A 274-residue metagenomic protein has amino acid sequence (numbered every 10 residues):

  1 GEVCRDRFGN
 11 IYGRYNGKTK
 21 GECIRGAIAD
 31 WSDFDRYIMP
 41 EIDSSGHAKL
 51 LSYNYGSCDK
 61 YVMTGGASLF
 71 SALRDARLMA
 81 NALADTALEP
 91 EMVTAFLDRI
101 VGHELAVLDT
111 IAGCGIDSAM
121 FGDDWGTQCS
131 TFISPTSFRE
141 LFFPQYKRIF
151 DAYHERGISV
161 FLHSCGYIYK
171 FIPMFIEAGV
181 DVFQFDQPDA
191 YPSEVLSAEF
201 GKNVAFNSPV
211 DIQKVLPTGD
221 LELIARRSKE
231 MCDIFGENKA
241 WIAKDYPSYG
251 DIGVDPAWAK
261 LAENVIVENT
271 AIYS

Functional and structural regions predicted by a protein language model:
G1-V3: Short acidic, Pro/Gly- and aromatic-enriched capping/linker segments at domain boundaries
R5, R14, F34-S274: Active-site loop segments of alpha/beta catalytic cores
R14-Y37: Short, surface-exposed, low-complexity cationic segments
